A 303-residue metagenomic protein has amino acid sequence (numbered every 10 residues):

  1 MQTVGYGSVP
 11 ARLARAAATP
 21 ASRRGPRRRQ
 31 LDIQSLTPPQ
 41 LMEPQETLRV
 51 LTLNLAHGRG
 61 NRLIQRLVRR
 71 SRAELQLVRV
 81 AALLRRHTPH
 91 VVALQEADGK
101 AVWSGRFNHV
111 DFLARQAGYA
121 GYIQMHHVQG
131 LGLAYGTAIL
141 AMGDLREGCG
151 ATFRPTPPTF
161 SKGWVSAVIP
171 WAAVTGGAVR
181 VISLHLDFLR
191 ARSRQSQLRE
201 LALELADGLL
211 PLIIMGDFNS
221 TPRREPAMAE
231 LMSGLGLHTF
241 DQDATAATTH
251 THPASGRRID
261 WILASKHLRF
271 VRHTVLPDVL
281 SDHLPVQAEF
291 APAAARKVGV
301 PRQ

Functional and structural regions predicted by a protein language model:
M1-Q116, Q129, A294-Q303: N-terminal, active-site-proximal structural segment of metallo-dependent hydrolase catalytic domains
R28, R72-R79, G105, T159-K162 (+3 more regions): Soluble or luminal CAZymes and related metallo-dependent hydrolases
Q40-L51, Y135, A141-E147, T159-S183 (+2 more regions): Beta-strand-turn-beta hairpins that frame and shape the catalytic cleft of phosphate-ester-processing enzymes
R49-L55, R79-S104, A167, A178-L184 (+3 more regions): Active-site beta-strand/loop signature of hydrolases that rely on acidic residues for catalysis
L53-A56, E96-A97, M125-V128, G143 (+4 more regions): Active-site-proximal beta-strand/loop segments in catalytic clefts of secreted hydrolases
I64-R70, A97-K100, T152-P155, L184-R192: Surface-exposed cleft-lining segments at the edges of enzyme active sites
A101-R106, A120-A141, P158-S161, N219-L280 (+1 more regions): Active site of divalent-metal-dependent phosphoester/diester hydrolases
P277, S281-Q303: Short, basic/aromatic-enriched C-terminal tail that caps enzymatic domains
